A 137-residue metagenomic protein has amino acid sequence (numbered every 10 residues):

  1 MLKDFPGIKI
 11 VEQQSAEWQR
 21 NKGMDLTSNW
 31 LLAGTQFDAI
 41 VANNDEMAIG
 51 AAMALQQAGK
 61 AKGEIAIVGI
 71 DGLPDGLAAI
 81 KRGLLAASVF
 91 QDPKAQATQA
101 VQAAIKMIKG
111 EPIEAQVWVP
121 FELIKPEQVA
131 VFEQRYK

Functional and structural regions predicted by a protein language model:
M1-K137: A residue-level marker of the well-folded mature domains of exported/periplasmic proteins
